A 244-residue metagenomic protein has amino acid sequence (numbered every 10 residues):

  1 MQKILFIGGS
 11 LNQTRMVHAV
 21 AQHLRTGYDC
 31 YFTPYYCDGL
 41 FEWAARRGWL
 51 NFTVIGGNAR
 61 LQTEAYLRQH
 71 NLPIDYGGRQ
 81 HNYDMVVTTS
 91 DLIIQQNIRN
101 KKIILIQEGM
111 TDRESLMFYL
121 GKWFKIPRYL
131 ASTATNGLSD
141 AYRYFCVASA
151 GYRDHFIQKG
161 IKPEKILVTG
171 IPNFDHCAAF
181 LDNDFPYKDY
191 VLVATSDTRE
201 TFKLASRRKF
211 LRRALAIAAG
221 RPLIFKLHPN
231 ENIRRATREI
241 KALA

Functional and structural regions predicted by a protein language model:
Q2: Extracellular glycan-recognition regions
L5-A178: Active-site and donor-binding regions of nucleotide-sugar-utilizing enzymes
Q13-V17, Q22-H23, P172-K241: Conserved catalytic-core segment of nucleotide-activated headgroup transferases in glycan assembly
A244: Active-site donor-binding acidic/aromatic loop of nucleotide-activated sugar and phosphosugar transferases involved
